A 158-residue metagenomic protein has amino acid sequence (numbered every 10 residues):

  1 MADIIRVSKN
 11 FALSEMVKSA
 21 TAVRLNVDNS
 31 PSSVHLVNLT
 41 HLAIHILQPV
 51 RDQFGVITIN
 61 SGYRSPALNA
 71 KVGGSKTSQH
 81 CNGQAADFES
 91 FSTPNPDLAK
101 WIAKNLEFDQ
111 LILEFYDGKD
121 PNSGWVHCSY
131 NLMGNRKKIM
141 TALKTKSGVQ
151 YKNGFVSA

Functional and structural regions predicted by a protein language model:
M1-R51, S147-Q150, G154-A158: Extracytoplasmic cell-surface/polysaccharide-interacting catalytic and binding patches
I4, V56, A85, W125: A residue-level signal for beta-strand positions that form part of recognition/binding surfaces within mature
I44-G73: Extended, low-complexity, intrinsically disordered C-terminal regulatory tails of eukaryotic serine/threonine kinases
L68, T77, E107: Glycine-rich, flexible loop/turn motifs
K71-N82, Y116-K119: Short, flexible, solvent-exposed loop/turn segments with mixed acidic/basic and small polar residues
T77-P96: Acidic, His- and aromatic-enriched active-site or binding-groove loops in soluble protein domains that engage sugars
S90-A158: Catalytic cores and adjacent binding grooves of peptidoglycan-active enzymes
